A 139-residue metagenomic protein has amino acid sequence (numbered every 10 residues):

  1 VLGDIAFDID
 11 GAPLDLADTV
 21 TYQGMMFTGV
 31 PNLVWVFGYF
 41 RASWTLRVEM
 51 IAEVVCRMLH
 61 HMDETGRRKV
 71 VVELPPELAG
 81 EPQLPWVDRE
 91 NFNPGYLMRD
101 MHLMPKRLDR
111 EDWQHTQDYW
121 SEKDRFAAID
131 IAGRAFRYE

Functional and structural regions predicted by a protein language model:
V1-W44: Glycine-rich loop(s) and the adjacent beta-strand/alpha-helix scaffold that form part
T21, N32-E139: C-terminal, flexible cofactor-proximal segment of oxidoreductases
